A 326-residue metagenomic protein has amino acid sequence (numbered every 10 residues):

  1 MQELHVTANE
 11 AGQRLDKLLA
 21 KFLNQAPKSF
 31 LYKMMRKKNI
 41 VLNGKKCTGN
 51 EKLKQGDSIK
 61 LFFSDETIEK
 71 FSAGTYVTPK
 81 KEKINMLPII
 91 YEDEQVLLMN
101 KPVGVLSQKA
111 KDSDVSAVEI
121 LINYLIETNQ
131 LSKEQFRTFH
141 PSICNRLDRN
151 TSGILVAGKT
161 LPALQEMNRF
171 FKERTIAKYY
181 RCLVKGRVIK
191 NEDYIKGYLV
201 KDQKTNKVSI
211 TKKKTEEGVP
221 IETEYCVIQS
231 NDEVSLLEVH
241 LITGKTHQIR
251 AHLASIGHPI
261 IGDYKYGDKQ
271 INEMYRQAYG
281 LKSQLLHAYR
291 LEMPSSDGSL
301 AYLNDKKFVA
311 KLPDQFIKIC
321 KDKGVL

Functional and structural regions predicted by a protein language model:
M1-L326: RNA pseudouridine synthases
